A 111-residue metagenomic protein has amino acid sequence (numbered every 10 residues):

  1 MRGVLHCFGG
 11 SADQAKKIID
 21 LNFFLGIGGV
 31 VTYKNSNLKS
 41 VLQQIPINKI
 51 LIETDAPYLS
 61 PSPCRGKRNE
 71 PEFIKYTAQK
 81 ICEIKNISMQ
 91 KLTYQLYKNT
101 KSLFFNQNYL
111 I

Functional and structural regions predicted by a protein language model:
M1-L51, Y109: Catalytic pocket-lining loop regions of alpha/beta-barrel enzymes, especially the amidohydrolase/enolase/GH5 lineages
H6, I18, D55, L92 (+1 more regions): Conserved, mostly hydrophobic/aromatic
G9, S36, R65-E72, I87: Residues at secondary-structure transition points
F24, P57, Y97: Catalytic metal-binding/acid-base residues of hydrolase active sites
T32, T54, T77: Ser/Thr-centric signal marking residues that sit in or immediately flank functional binding/regulatory motifs
L38-S40, P63-R65, S102-L103: Short secondary-structure transition/capping segments
N48-E70: Short acidic/histidine-rich active-site segments
E72-I111: Mid-to-C-terminal alpha-helical segments outside catalytic/metal-binding sites
